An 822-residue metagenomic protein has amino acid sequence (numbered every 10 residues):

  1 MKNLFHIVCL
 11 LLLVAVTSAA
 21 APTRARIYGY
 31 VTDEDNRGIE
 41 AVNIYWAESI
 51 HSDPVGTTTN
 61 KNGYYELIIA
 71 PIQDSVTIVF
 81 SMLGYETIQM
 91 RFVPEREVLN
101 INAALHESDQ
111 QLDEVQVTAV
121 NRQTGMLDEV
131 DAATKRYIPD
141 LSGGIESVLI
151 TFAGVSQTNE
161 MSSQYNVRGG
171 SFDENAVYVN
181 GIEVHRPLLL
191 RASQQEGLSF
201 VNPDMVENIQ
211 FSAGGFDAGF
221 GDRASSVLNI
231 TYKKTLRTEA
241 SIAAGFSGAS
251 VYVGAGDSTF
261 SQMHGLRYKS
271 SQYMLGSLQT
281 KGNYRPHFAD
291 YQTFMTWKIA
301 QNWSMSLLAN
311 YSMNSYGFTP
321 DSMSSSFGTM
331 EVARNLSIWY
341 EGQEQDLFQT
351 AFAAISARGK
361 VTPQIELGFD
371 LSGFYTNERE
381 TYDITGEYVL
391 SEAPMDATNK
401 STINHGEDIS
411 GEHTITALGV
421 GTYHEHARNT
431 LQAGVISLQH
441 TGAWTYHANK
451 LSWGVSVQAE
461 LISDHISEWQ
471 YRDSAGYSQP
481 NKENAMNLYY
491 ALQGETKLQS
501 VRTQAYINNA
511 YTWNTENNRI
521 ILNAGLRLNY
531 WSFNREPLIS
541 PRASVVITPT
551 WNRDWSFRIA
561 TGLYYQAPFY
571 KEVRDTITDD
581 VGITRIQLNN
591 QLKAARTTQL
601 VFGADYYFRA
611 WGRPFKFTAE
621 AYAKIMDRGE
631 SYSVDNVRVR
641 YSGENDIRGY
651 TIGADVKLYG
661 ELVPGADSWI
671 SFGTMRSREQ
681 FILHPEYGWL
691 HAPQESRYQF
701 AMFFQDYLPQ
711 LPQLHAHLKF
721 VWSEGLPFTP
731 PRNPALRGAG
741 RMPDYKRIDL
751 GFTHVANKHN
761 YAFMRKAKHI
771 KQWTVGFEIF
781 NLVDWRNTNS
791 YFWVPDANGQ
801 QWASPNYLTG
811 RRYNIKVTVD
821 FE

Functional and structural regions predicted by a protein language model:
A19-E114: Periplasm-facing N-terminal accessory domains of Gram-negative outer-membrane beta-barrel systems
T59, L431-V435, S456, L492-K624: Structural signature of Gram-negative outer-membrane beta-barrels, strongest in the C-terminal barrel of TonB-dependent
N60, G84-E86, F92-V93, L99 (+4 more regions): Periplasmic N-terminal accessory/gating domains of Gram-negative outer-membrane beta-barrel systems
S241, G245-Y268, K281-D321, E344-F369 (+2 more regions): Transmembrane beta-barrel wall of Gram-negative outer-membrane proteins
G368-S372, Q591-Y650, V775-F780, D784: Membrane-embedded beta-barrel scaffold of Gram-negative outer-membrane proteins
T402-G419, E425-R519, E644-K657: Outer-membrane beta-barrel transmembrane domain signature of Gram-negative proteins, especially the mid-to-C-terminal
T512-N517, Y622-I625, S642-P730, T818: Gram-negative outer-membrane beta-barrel transporters
S668, V721-P731, H754-E822: C-terminal beta-signal and adjacent terminal beta-strands/loops of Gram-negative outer-membrane beta-barrel proteins
